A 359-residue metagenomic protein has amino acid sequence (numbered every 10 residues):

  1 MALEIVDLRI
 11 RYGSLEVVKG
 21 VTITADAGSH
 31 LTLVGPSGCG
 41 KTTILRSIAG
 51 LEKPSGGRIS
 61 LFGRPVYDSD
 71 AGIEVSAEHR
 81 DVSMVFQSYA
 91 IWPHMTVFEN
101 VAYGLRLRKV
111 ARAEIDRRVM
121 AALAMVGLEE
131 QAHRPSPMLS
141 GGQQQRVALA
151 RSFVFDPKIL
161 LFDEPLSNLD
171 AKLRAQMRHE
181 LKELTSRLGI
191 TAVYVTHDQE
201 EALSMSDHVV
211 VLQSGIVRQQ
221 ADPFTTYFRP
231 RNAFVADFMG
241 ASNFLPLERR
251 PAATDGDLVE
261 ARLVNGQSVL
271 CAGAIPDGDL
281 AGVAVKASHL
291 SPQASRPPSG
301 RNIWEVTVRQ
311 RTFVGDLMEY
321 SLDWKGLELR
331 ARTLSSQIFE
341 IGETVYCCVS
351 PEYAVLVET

Functional and structural regions predicted by a protein language model:
I10, T22-A25: Conserved A-loop
V34-P36: The feature captures the beta-strand-to-loop junction immediately N-terminal to the Walker
T42-L45, V147: ABC ATPase nucleotide-binding domain helices that frame the ATP-binding cleft
A49: Helix-to-loop junction immediately C-terminal to a conserved catalytic motif
G57-D68: Conserved ABC transporter NBD signature motif
D81-S83, Q87, I91-F234: ABC ATPase nucleotide-binding domains
F228, V264-R311, S336-T359: Glycine/charge-rich catalytic "coupling/switch" loops of P-loop NTPases
